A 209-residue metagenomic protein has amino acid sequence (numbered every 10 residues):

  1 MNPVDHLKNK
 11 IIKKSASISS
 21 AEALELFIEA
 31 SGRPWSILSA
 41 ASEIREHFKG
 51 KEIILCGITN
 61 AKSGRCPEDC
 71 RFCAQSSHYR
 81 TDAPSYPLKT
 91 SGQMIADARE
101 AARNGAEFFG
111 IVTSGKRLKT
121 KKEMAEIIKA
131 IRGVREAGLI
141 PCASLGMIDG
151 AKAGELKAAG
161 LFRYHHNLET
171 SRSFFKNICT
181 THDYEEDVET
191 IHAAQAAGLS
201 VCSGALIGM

Functional and structural regions predicted by a protein language model:
M1-P67: Flexible, acidic/Gly-rich N-terminal and inter-domain linker regions that tether and position cofactor-handling modules
I11-K14, A30-S31, I44, C73 (+3 more regions): Alpha-helix boundary/capping residues
A16-I18, R71-C73, R163-H165: A broad, low-specificity signal for short, low-complexity segments enriched in glycine/proline and polar/charged
L38-Y79, Y86-G110: N-terminal pre-triad scaffold of radical SAM enzymes
H78-D97, A101-M209: Core AdoMet radical
